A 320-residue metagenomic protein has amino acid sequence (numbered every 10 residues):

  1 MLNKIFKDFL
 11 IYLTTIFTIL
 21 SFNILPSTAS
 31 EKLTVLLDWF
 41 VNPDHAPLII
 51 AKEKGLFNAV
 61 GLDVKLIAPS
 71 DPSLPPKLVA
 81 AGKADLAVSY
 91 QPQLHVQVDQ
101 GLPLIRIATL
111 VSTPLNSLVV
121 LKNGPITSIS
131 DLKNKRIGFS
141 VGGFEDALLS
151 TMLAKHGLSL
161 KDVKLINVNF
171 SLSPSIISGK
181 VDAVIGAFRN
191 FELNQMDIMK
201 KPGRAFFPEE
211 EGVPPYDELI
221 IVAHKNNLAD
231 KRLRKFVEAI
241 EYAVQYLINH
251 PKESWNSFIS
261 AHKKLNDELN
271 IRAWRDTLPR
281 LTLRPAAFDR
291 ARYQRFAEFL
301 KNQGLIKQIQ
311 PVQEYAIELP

Functional and structural regions predicted by a protein language model:
L2-T14: Bacterial N-terminal signal peptides that target proteins for export
Y12-N23: Bacterial N-terminal signal peptides
P26-G61, D289, Q294-P320: N-terminal hydrophobic or amphipathic helices and topogenic motifs
K32-N169, S173-S178, D182-N190, F206 (+1 more regions): Short, glycine-/small- and polar/acidic-enriched structural segments that line small-molecule recognition paths
D44, L110-V120, K201-N226, V237 (+2 more regions): Periplasmic-binding protein-like
L56-A59, K155-S159, M199-K201, K231 (+2 more regions): Short helix-capping segments at alpha-helix termini
P92, F170-A261: Pocket-lining segment of extracytoplasmic ligand-binding domains
A229-L305: Secondary-structure end/capping motifs
